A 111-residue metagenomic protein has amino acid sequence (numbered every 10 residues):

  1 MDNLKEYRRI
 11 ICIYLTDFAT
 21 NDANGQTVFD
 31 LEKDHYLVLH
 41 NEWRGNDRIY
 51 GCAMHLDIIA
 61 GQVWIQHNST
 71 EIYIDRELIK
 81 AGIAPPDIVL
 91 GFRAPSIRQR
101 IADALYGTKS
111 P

Functional and structural regions predicted by a protein language model:
M1-P111: Terminal domain-initiation and capping elements
